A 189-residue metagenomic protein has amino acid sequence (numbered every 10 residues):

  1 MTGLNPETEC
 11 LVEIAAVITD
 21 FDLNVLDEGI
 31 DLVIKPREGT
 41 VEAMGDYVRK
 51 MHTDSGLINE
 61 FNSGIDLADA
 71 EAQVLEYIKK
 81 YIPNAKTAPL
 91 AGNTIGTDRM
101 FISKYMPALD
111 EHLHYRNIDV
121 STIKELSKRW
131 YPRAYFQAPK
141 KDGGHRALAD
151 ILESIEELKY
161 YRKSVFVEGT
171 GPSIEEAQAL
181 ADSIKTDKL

Functional and structural regions predicted by a protein language model:
M1-L90, P139, D187-L189: Conserved non-catalytic scaffold segment of RNase H-like nuclease domains
E13, D20, D98, D119 (+1 more regions): Acidic active-site catalytic centers that drive phospho-/nucleotidyl reactions and related ester hydrolyses
F21, S103, E125-W130, I174-A177 (+1 more regions): Catalytic phosphate/metal-binding cores of nucleic-acid and nucleotide-processing enzymes, i.e., regions that mediate
K35-T40, Y47-V48, V120-L152: Active-site-proximal helix-loop-helix substrate-binding element of RNase H-like nuclease domains
K80-I82, T97-R116: Substrate-recognition/cap helix-loop segment adjacent to the acidic, metal-dependent catalytic center of Asp-based
A91-G96: Short, well-ordered beta-to-alpha junction loops that form the rim of enzyme active sites and present histidine/acidic
D110-H114, A134-A138, F166-G171: Short conserved catalytic/interaction loops centered on acidic-Pro-aromatic/His motifs
K141, H145-L189: Acidic two-metal-ion nuclease catalytic site recognized across multiple nuclease folds, prominently DnaQ/RNase D-T
